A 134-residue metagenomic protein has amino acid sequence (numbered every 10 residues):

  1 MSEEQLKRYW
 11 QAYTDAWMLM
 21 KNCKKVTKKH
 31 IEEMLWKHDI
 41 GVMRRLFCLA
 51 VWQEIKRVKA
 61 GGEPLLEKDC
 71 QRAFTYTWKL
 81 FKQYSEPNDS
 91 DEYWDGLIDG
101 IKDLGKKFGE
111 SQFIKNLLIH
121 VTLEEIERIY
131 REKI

Functional and structural regions predicted by a protein language model:
E3-L6, W10-K21, E63, E67-N88: Amphipathic, heptad-repeat alpha-helical segments
L6, A12-Y13, T27-I31, R44 (+3 more regions): Short amphipathic alpha-helical segments that mediate assembly, nucleic-acid/protein binding, or membrane association
W10, Q71-F74, W94, I98-I101 (+2 more regions): Generic structural concept
M18-E33, V42-R44, S85-D91, G109-F113: Charged, low-complexity interaction regions
I31-I40, L97, D103-L104: Short, flexible N-terminal segments of the mature chain
H38-L66, Q112-I134: Repeat-associated, polar segments at repeat-unit boundaries in modular proteins
F81-K107: Amphipathic protein-protein interaction modules
